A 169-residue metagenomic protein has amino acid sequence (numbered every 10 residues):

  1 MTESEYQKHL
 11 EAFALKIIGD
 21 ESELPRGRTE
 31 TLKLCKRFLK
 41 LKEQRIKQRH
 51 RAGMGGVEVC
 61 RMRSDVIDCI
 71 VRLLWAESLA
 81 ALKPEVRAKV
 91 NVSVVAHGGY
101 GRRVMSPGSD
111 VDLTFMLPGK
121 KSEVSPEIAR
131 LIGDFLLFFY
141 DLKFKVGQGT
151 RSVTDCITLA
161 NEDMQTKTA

Functional and structural regions predicted by a protein language model:
M1-A169: A nucleotide- and high-energy phosphate-metabolite-utilizing enzyme signature
